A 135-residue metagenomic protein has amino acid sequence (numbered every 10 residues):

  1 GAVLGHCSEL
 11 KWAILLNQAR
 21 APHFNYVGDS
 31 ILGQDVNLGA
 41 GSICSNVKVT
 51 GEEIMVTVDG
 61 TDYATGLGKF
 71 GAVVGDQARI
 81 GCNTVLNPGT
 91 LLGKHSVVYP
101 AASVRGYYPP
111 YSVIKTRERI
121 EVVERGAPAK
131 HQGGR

Functional and structural regions predicted by a protein language model:
H6-R135: Glycine-rich hexapeptide-repeat left-handed beta-helix
